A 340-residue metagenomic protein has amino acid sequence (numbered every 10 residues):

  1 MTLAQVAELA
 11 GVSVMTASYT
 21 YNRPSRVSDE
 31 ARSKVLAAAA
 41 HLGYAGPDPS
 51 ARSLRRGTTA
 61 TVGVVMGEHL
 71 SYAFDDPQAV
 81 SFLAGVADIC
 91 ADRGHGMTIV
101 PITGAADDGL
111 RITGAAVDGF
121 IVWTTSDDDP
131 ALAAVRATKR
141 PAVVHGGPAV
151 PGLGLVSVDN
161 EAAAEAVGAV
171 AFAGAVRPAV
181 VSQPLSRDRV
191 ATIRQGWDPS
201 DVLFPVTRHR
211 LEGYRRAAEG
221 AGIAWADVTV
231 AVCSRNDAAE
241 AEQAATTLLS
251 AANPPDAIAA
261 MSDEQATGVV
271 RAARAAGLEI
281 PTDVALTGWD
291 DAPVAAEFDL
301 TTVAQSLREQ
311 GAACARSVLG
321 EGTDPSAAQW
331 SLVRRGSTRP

Functional and structural regions predicted by a protein language model:
M1-T58: N-terminal helix-turn-helix DNA-binding module of bacterial transcription factors
L42, A171-A175, L248-P254: Glycine-rich phosphate-binding loop signature in dinucleotide/nucleotide-binding domains
A45, G94-G96, P141, R177 (+2 more regions): Residue-level detector of anion-binding/catalytic polar loops
T61-V65, H69-A169: Alpha-helical recognition/docking segments in bacterial nutrient-uptake and carbohydrate-utilization systems
E68-V80, I102-A106, V156-A163, V180-E219 (+4 more regions): Hinge/beta->alpha junction and helix N-cap segments in small-molecule ligand-binding domains
D118-W123, A179-V181, V230, A252-S262 (+1 more regions): Periplasmic-binding protein-like
E242, T246-P340: Flexible loop/turn connectors
